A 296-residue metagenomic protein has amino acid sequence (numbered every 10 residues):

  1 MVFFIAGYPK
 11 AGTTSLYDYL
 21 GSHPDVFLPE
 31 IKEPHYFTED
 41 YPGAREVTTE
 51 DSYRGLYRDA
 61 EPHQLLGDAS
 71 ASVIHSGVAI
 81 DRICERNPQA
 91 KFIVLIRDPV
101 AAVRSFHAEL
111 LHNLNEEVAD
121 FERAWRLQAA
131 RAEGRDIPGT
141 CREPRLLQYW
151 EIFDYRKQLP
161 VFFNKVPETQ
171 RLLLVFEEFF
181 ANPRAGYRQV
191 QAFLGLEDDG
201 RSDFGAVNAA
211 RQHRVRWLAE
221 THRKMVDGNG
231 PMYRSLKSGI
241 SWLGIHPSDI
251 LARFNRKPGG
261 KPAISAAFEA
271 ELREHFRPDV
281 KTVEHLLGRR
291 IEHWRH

Functional and structural regions predicted by a protein language model:
M1-H75, R82-I93, P99-G139, V166: PAPS-dependent sulfotransferase catalytic core
A6-P9, E46, S72-S76, L147-Y155 (+3 more regions): Aromatic-acidic/polar surface patches that form glycan- and anion
V26-F27, Q89, M232, K281 (+1 more regions): A general structural signal for well-ordered secondary-structure junctions
K32, P160-A270, E274, G288-H296: The conserved 3'-phosphoadenosine-5'-phosphosulfate
F37, Y155, I291-W294: Short clusters of hydrophobic/aromatic residues that line enzyme substrate/ligand-binding pockets
V47-D59, E116-D203, N229: PAPS-dependent sulfotransferase catalytic domain
Y53-L56, A79, Y155-L159, G186 (+2 more regions): Alpha-helical packing segments of well-folded alpha/beta enzyme cores
